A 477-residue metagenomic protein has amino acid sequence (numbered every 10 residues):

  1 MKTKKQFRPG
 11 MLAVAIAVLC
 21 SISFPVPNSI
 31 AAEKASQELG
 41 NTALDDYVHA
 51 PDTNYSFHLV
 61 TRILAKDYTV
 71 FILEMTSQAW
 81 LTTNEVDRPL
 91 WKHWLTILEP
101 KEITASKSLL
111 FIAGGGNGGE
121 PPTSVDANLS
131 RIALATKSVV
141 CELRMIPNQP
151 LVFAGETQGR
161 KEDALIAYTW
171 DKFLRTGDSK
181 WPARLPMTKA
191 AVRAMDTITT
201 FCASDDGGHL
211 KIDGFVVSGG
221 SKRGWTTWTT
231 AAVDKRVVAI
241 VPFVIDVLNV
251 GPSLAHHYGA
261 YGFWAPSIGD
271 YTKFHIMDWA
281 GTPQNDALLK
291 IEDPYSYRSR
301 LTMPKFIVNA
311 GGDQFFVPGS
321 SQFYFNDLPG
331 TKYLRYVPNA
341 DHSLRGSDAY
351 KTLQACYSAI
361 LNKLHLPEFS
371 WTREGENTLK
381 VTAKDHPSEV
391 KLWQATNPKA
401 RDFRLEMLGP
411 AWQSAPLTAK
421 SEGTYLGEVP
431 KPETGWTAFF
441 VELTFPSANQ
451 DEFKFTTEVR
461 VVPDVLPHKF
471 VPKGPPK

Functional and structural regions predicted by a protein language model:
A32-T104: Catalytic-loop region of hydrolases
W94, S106-G115: Short beta-strand element of the alpha/beta-hydrolase
A113-G119, S130, K137-V192, V247-F263 (+1 more regions): Cap/lid segment of the alpha/beta-hydrolase catalytic domain
L174-K189, R193-S221, V237: Gly/Ser-rich "nucleophile elbow"/oxyanion-hole loop immediately N-terminal to the catalytic nucleophile in hydrolases
G219-T229: Glycine-rich nucleophile elbow surrounding the catalytic serine of serine-hydrolase chemistry
T229-D278, R335-P338, L344-K351: Hydrolase active-site cap/lid region
Q284-A340, T382-V390: Serine-hydrolase catalytic core
A355-Q394, Q413-E422, E428: Surface beta-strand/loop "capping" patches
